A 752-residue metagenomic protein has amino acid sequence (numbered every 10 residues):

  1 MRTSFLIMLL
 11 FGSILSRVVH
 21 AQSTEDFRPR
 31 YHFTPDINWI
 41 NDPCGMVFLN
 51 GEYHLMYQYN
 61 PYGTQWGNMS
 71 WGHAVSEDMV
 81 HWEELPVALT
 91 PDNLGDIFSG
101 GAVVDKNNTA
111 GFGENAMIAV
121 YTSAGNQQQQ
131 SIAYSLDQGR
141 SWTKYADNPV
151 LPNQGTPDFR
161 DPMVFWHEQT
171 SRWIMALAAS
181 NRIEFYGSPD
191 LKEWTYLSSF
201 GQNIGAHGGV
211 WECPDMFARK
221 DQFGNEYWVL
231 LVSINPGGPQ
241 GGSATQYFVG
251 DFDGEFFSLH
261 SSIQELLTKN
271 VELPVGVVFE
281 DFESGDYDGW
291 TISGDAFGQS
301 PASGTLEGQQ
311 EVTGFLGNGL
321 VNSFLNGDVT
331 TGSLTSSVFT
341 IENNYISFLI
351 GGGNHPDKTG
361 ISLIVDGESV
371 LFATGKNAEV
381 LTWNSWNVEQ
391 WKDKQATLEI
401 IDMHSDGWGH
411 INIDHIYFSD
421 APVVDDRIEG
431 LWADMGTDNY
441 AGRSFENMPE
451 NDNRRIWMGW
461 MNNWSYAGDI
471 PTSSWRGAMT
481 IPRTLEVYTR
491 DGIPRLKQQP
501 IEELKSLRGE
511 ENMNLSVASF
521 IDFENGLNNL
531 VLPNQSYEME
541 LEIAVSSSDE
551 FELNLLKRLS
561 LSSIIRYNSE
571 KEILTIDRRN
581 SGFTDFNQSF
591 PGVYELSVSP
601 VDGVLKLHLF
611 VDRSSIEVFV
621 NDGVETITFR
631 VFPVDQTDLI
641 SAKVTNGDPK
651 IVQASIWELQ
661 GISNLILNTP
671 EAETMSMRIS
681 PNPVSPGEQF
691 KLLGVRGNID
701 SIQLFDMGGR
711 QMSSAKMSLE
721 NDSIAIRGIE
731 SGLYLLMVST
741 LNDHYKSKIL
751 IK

Functional and structural regions predicted by a protein language model:
M1-S23, T669: Bacterial Sec-dependent N-terminal signal peptides
F5-L6, P670-K752: C-terminal outer-membrane/trafficking sorting elements
Q22-P162, W166-E212, K220-F315, G351-W386 (+6 more regions): Beta-rich carbohydrate-recognition and catalytic domains
V75, V338, V388-Q390, V598-P600 (+1 more regions): Short, flexible loop/turn segments at beta-strand junctions in immunoglobulin-like and fibronectin type III
Q222-F223, T245-V271, V275, T340 (+4 more regions): Beta-rich accessory regions
N318-Y345, T382-S385, P591-E595: Short beta-strands within extracellular/lumenal beta-sheet-rich domains
F339-S347, D393-Q395, S536: Extended extracellular/luminal ectodomain segments enriched in beta-structured repeat modules
K394, Q535, G603, E720 (+1 more regions): A glycine-anchored, Pro-Gly-centered beta-turn/N-cap motif
